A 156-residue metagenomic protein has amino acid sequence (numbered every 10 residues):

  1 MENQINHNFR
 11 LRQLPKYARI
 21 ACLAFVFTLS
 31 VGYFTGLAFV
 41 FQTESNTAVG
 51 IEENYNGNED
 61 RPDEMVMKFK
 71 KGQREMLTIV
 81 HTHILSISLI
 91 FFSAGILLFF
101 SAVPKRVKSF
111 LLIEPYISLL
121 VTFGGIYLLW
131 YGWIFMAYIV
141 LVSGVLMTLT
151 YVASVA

Functional and structural regions predicted by a protein language model:
M1-Y17, G50: N-terminal juxtamembrane cytosolic/stromal segments of multi-pass membrane proteins
L11-A21, K70-Q73, P104-L111, W130-S143: Membrane-interface helix-boundary signature
K16-I51: N-terminal signal-anchor transmembrane alpha helix
A21-T28, L111-S118, S143, M147-T150: Hydrophobic alpha-helical transmembrane segments of polytopic
E53-G72: Extracytosolic (periplasmic/ER-lumenal) interhelical loops and adjacent juxtamembrane/interface segments of multi-pass
M67-S93, L98: Individual transmembrane alpha-helix segments
F91-P115: Cytoplasmic juxtamembrane regions at transmembrane-helix boundaries
S118-A156: Alpha-helical transmembrane segments of multi-pass integral membrane proteins, characterized by long hydrophobic
